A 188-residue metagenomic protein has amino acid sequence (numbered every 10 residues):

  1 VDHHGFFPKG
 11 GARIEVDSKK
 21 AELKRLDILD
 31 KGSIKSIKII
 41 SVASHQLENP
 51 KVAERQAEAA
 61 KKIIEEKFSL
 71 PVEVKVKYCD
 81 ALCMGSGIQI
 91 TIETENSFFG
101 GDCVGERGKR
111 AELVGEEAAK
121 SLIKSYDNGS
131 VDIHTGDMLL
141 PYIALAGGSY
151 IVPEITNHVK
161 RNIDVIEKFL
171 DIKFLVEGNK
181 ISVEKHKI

Functional and structural regions predicted by a protein language model:
V1-A60: Phosphate/diphosphate-binding glycine-rich loops and adjacent basic-rich segments that engage nucleotide
V1-H4, I64-L82, S125-M138, Y150-E154 (+1 more regions): Flexible, glycine/charged-enriched surface loops at secondary-structure junctions
R13-K20, I90, E177-I188: C-terminal edge-of-domain segments
K20, I92-S97, L145-G147: Short acidic-glycine loop/turn motifs at beta-strand connectors
S33-K38, V114-G115, I133-G147, V165: Proline/glycine-anchored alpha-helix kink/cap motifs
V42, S125, I143-I151: Glycine-rich phosphate/diphosphate-binding loops and the adjacent beta-loop-alpha structural elements that coordinate
K77-I133: A beta-strand-loop signature enriched in Asp, Gly, Thr, and Trp that corresponds to the sialidase/neuraminidase Asp-box
G148, V152-I188: C-terminal functional modules
